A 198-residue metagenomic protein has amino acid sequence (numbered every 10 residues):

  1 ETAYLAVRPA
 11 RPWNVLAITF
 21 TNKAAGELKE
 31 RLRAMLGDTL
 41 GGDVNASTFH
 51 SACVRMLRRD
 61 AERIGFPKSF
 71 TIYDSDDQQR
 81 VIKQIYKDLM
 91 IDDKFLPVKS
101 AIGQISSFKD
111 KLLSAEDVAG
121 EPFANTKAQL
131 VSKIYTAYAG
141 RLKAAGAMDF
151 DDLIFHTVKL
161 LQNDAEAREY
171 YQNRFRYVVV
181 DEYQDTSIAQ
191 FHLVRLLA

Functional and structural regions predicted by a protein language model:
A3-Y177, D185-I188: A basic/glycine-biased coupling hinge at the interface between accessory DNA-binding modules
D181: Charged catalytic and DNA/RNA-contacting regions of genome-maintenance and nucleic-acid-processing enzymes
I188-A198: Short, conserved "post-DEAD/DEAH" coupling segment immediately C-terminal to helicase motif II within the SF2/RecA-like
